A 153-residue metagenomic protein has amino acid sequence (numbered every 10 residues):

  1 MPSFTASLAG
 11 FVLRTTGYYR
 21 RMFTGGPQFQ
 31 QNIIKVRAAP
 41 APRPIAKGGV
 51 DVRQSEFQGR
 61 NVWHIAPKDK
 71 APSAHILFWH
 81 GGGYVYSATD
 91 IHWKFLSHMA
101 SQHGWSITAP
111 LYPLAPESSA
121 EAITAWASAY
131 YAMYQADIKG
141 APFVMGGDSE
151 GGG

Functional and structural regions predicted by a protein language model:
M1-K68: A glycine/proline-hinged amphipathic helix-loop "lid/cap" segment that gates access to hydrophobic ligand pockets
V52-Q54, I76, I107-A109: Conserved beta-strand scaffold positions in the cores of enzyme catalytic domains, especially in NTP/NDP-utilizing
V62, L77, M99, A120-G153: Short strand-loop-helix active-site module centered on a catalytic nucleophile
A66-H75, G140: Proline/glycine-enriched tight loop/beta-turn segments at coil->beta junctions that connect or precede beta-strands
S73-G83: Short beta-strand element of the alpha/beta-hydrolase
Y84-Y86, P116-S118: Short, small-residue-enriched loops and turns at beta-alpha junctions that line or gate enzyme active sites
Y86-L96: The serine-hydrolase catalytic nucleophile loop
L96-E117: Conserved alpha/beta-hydrolase
